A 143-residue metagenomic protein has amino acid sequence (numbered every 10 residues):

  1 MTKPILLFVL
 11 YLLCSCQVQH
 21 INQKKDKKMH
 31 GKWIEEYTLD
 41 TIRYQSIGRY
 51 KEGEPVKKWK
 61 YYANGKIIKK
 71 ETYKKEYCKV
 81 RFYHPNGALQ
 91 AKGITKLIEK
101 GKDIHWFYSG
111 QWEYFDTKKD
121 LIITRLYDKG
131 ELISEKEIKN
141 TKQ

Functional and structural regions predicted by a protein language model:
M1-Q23: Bacterial Sec-dependent N-terminal signal peptides
S15-Q143: Glycine/tyrosine- and acidic-biased, solvent-exposed loop/turn segments at the edges of beta-strands
